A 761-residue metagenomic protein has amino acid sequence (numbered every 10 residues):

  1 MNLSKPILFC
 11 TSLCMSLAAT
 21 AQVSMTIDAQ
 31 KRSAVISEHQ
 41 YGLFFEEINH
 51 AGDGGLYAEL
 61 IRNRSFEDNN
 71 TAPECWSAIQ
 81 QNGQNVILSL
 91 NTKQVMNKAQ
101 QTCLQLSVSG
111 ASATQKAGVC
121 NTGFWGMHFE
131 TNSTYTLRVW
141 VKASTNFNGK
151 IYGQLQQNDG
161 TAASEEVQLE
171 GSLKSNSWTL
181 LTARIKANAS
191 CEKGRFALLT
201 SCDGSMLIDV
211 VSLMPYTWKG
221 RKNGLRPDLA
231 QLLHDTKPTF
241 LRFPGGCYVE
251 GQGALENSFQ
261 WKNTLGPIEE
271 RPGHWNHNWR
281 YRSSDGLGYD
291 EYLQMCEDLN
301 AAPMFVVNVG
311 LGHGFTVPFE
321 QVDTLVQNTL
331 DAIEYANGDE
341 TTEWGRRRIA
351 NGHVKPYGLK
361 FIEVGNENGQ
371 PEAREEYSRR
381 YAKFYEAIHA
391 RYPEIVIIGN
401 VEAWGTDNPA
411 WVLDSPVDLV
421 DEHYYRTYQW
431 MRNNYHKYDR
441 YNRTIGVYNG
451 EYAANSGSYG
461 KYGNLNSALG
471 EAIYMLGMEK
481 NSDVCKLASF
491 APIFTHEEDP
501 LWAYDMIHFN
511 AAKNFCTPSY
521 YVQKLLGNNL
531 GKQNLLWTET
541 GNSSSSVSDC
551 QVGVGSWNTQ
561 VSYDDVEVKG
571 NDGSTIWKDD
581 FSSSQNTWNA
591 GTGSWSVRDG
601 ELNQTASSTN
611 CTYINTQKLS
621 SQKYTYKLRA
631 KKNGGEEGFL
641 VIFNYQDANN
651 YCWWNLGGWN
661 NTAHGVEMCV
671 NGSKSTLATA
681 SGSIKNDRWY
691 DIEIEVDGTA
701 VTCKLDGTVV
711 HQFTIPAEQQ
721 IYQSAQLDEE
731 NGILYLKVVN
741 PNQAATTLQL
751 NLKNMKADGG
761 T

Functional and structural regions predicted by a protein language model:
M25-G83, G220-G246, L536-E539, S544-T592: Extracellular carbohydrate-recognition regions
L43, I87-Q105, V249-Y289, Q321-L325 (+2 more regions): Aromatic- and acidic-residue-enriched carbohydrate-binding clefts of CAZyme catalytic domains
T92-Q115, G593-T612, A663-V666: Short carbohydrate-recognition loop motifs
V167, N671-D691: Short, aromatic/His-centered strand-loop micro-motif at the edge of beta-sheets
L181-A183, F581, Y626-L628, R688-V696 (+1 more regions): Short tryptophan-centered beta-strand motifs in secreted/extracellular beta-sheet-rich domains of glycan-recognition
Q294-M295, K383-V396, W411-D414, D418-N529 (+1 more regions): Catalytic-core region of carbohydrate-active enzymes that cleave or remodel glycosidic bonds
S548, I721-D758: Carbohydrate-binding surface patches
S562, A606-C669: Secretory/extracellular carbohydrate-interaction modules and structurally similar beta-sandwich "look-alikes"
